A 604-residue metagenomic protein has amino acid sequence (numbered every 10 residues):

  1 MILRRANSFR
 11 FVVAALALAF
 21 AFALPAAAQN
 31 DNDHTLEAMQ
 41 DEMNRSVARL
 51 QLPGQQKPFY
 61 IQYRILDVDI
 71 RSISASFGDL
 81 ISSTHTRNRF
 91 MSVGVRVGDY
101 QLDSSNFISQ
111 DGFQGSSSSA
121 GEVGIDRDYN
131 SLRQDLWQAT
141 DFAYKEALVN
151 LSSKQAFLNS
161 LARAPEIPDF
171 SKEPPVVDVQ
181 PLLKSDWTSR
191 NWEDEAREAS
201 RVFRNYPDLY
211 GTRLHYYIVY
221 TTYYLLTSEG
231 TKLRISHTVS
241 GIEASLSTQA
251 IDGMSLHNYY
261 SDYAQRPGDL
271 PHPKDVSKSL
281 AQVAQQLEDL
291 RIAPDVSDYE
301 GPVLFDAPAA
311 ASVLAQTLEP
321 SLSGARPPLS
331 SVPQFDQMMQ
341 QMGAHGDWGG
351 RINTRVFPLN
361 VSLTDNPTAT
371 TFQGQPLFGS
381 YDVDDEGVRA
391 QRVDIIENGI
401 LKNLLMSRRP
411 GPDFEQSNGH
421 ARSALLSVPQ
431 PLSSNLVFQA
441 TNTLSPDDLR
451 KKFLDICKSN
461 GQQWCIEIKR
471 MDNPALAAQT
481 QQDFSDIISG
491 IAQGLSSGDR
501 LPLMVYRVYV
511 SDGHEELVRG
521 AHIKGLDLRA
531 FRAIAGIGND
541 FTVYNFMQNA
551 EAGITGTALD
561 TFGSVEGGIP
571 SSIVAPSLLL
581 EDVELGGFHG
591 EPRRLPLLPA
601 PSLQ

Functional and structural regions predicted by a protein language model:
M1-F9: N-terminal secretory signal peptides that target proteins for export/translocation
I2, A26-A27: Long, low-complexity, intrinsically disordered N-terminal extensions of eukaryotic proteins, enriched
F9-R10, A310: Low-complexity, intrinsically disordered short peptide segments enriched in small/polar/basic residues
F11-A23: Bacterial N-terminal signal peptides
A21-A26, P53, K154, Q462 (+1 more regions): Hydrophobic alpha-helical elements and their junctions with loops/disorder across both membrane and soluble proteins
A27-V388, R392, E397-I400, D413 (+5 more regions): Active-site bordering "gate/hinge" segments that shape substrate access to catalytic or cofactor-binding pockets
Q337-Q604: Dual-mode signal for accessory low-complexity, basic/Gly-rich regions
